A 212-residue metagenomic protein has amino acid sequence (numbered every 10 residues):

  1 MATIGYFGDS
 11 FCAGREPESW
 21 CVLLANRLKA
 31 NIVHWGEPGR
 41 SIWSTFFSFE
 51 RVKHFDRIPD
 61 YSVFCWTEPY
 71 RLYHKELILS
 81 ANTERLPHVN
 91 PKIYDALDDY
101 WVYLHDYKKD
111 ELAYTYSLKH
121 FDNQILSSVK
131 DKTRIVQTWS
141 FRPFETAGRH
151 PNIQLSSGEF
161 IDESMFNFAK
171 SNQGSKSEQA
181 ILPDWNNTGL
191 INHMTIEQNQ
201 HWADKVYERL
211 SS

Functional and structural regions predicted by a protein language model:
M1-F46, H54, T195, H201: Serine-esterase "nucleophile elbow" of acetyl-processing enzymes
E50-Q200, D204-S212: Alpha-helical cap/lid subdomain in secreted, periplasmic, or secretory-pathway luminal O-acyl-processing enzymes
